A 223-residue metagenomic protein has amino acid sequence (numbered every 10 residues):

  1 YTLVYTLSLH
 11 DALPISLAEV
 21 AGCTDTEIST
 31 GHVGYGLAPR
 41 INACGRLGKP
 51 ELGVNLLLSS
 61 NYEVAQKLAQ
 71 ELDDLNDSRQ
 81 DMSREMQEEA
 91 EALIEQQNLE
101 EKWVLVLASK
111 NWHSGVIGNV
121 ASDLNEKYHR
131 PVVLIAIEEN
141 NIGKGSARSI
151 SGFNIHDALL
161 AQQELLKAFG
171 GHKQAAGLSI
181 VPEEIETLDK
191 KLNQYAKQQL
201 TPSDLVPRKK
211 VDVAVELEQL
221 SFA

Functional and structural regions predicted by a protein language model:
Y1-T6: Short, exposed "boundary/linker" segments that immediately precede the start of a downstream structural module
L7-E186, K197-Q198, R208, A214-Q219: Hydrophobic helix-and-loop "lid/oligomerization" segment in the mid-to-C-terminal part of catalytic domains
L188-L192: Short amphipathic C-terminal alpha-helix that caps PH/PH-like domains
S203-P207: Non-catalytic beta/alpha edge segments that cap or flank active sites
S221-A223: Acidic low-complexity segments
